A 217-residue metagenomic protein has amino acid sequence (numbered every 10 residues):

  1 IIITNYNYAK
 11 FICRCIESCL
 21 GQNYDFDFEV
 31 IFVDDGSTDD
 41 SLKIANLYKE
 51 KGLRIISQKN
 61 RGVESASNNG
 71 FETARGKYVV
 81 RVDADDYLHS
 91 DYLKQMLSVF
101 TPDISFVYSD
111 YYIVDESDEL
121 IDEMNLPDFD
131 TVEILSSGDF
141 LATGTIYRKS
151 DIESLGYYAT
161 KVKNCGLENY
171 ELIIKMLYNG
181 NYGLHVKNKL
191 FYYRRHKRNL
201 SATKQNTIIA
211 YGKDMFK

Functional and structural regions predicted by a protein language model:
C13, D39-L47, Y87, D91: Acidic helix N-cap motif at the loop->helix transition within catalytic regions of sugar-transfer enzymes
E17-D27: Short, acidic, metal-binding catalytic loop of nucleotide-sugar glycosyltransferases
S18, D34-K43, D83: A conserved acidic beta->alpha catalytic loop
D27-G36, I56-Q58, A84: Short beta-strand/loop segment that forms part of the nucleotide-sugar
Q58-A74: Glycine-rich, basic loop-to-helix element that forms the pyrophosphate-binding segment of sugar-nucleotide handling
V79: Short aromatic/hydrophobic "clamp" motif used to bind/position activated sugar donors
D91-I121: Conserved donor NDP-sugar-binding/catalytic core segment of glycosyltransferases
T131-G212: Conserved nucleotide-sugar donor-binding catalytic segment
